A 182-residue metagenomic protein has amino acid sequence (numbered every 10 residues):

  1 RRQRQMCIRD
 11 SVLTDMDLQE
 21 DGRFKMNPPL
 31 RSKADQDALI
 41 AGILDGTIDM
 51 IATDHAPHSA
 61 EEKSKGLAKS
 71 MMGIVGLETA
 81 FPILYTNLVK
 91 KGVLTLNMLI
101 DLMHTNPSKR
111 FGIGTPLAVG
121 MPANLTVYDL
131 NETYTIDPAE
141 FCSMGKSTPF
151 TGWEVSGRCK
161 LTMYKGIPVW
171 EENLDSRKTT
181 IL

Functional and structural regions predicted by a protein language model:
R1: Active-site bordering "gate/hinge" segments that shape substrate access to catalytic or cofactor-binding pockets
R4-I8: Short, small-residue-biased leader/transition segments that mark boundaries at the very start of proteins
R9-S11, A56-P57: Short glycine-enriched loops at secondary-structure junctions
L13-L18, E61-K65, P138-E140: Short acidic, glycine/serine/threonine-rich loops at helix termini
D15-I51: A conserved active-site cap/scaffold subdomain adjacent to cofactor or substrate pockets
R23-F24, L44, M50-I51, A56-L130: His/Asp/Glu-enriched, well-ordered alpha-helical/loop segment that forms or immediately abuts the divalent-metal
K25-D35, M71-V75, T148-V155: A short acidic, glycine-rich active-site loop that binds or catalyzes chemistry on phosphate/adenosine moieties
G66-K69, V119-L182: C-terminal cap of metal-dependent C-N hydrolases
